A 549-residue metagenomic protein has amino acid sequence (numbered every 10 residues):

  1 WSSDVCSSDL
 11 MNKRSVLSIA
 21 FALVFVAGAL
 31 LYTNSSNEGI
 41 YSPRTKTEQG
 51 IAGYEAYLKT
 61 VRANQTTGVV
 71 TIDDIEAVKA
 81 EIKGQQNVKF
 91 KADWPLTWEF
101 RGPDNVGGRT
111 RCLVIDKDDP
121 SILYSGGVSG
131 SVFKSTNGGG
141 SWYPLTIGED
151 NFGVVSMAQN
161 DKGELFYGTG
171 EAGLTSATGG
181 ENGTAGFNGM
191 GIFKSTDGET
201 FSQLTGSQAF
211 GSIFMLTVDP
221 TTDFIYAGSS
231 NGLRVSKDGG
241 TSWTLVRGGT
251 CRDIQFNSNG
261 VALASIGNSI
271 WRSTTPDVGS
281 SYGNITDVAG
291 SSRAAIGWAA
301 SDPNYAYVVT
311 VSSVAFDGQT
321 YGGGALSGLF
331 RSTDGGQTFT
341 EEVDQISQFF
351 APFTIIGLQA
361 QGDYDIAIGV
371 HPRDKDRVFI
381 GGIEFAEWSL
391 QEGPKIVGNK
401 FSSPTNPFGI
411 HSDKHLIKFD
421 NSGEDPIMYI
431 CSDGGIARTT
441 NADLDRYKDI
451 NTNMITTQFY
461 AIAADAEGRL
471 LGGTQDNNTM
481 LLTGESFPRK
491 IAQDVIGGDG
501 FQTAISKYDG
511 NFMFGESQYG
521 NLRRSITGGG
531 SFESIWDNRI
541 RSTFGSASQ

Functional and structural regions predicted by a protein language model:
W1-S7: Short, small-residue-biased leader/transition segments that mark boundaries at the very start of proteins
C6, L17, F25-A27, G279: N-terminal non-cleavable signal-anchor helices
S8-D9, F544: Extended hydrophobic/Leu-rich segments
L10-A22: N-terminal Sec-pathway targeting helices
N12-K13, Y32-S36: Transmembrane helical bundles and short interhelical boundary loops of multi-pass, membrane-embedded
L23-N34: Hydrophobic alpha-helical membrane-insertion segments, chiefly the h-region of N-terminal signal peptides
N34-Q549: Beta-propeller blade termini and top-face loops
